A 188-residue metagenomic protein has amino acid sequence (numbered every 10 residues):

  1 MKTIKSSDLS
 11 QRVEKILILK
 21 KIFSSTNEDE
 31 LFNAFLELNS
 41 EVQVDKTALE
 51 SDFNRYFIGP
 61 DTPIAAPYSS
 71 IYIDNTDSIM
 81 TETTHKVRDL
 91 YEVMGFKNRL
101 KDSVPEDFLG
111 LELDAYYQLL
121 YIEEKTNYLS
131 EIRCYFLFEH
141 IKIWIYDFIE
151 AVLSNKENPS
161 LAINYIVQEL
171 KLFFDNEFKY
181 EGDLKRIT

Functional and structural regions predicted by a protein language model:
M1-T188: Surface/interface-facing alpha-helical segments and adjacent flexible terminal/loop regions used for partner/assembly
